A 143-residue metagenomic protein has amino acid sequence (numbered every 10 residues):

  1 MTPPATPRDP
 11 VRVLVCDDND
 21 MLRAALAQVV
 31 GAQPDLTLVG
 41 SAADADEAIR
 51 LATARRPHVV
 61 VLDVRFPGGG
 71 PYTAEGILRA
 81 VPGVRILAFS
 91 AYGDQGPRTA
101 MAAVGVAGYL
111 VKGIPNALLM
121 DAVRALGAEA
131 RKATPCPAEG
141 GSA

Functional and structural regions predicted by a protein language model:
D9-L22, L26-V30: Conserved acidic segment of CheY-like receiver
D35-A43, L51: Short hydrophobic/Thr-rich beta-strand motif most characteristic of the beta2 strand and flanking loop of CheY-like
R55-V61, F66: Active-site beta3 strand of CheY-like receiver
R65, Y92-G93: Short, conserved "switch-loop" micro-motifs in signal-transduction and mechanochemical regulators
P71-G83: Short amphipathic alpha-helix used as the core "switch/output" element in two-component signaling
G96, I114-R124: C-terminal output helix
M101-A107: As written
